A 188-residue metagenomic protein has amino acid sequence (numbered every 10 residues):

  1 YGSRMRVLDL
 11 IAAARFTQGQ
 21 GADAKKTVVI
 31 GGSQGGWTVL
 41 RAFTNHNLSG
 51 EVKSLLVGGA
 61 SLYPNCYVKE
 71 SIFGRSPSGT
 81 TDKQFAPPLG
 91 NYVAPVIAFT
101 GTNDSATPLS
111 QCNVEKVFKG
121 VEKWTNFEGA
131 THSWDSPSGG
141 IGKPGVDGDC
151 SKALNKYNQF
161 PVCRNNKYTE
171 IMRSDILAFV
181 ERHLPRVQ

Functional and structural regions predicted by a protein language model:
Y1-A14: Catalytic nucleophile-loop/oxyanion-hole region of alpha/beta-hydrolase and closely related hydrolase-like folds
I11-V93: Primarily recognizes the serine-hydrolase "nucleophile elbow" in alpha/beta-hydrolase and SGNH/GDSL folds
T27, V121-E122: Short, conserved active-site loop motifs that form the nucleotide-linked donor/cofactor pocket
Y92, A98-T100: Short beta-strand/loop motif that positions the catalytic acidic residue of the alpha/beta-hydrolase fold
T102-S105, G129-T131: Acidic beta-to-alpha connecting loop that harbors the catalytic carboxylate
S105-Q111: Conserved alpha/beta-hydrolase "acid-adjacent" motif
Q111-V121: Conserved loop-alpha-helix segment in the C-terminal half of the alpha/beta-hydrolase fold that carries the catalytic
E122-Q188: C-terminal catalytic histidine-bearing segment of alpha/beta-hydrolase fold enzymes
